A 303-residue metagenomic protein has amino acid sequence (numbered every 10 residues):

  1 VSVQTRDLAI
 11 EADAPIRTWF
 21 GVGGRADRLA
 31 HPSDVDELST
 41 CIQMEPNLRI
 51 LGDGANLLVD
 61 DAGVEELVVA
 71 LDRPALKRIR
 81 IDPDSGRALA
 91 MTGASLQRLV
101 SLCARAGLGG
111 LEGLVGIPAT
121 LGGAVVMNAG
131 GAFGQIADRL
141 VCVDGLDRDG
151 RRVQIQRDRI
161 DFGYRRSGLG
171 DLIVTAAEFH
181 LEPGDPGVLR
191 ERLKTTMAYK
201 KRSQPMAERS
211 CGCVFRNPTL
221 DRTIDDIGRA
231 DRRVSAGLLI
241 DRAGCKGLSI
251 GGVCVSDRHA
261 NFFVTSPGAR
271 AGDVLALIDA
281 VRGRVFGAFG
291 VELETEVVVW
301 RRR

Functional and structural regions predicted by a protein language model:
S2-A129: Anion-binding (especially nucleotide phosphate/pyrophosphate-binding) glycine-rich loop and adjoining beta-alpha core
I10, L57, L146-A276, G283 (+1 more regions): Phosphate/pyrophosphate- and phosphate-bearing ligand-binding catalytic cores of soluble enzymes
A30, V69, A90, V143-G145 (+2 more regions): Preference for bulky hydrophobic residues occupying beta-strand positions in well-ordered beta-sheet regions
L57, V100-C103, L111-V115, N128-Q135 (+3 more regions): A generic local secondary-structure boundary/capping motif
E65-L67, V141, T175: Change "...and in nucleic-acid phosphodiester-cleaving endonucleases..." to "...and in nucleic-acid processing enzymes
P74-A75, A137-V141: A short, compositionally biased
A90, L99, A104, V126-F133 (+5 more regions): Core subunits and conserved enzymes of cellular information-processing and envelope-translocation systems across
